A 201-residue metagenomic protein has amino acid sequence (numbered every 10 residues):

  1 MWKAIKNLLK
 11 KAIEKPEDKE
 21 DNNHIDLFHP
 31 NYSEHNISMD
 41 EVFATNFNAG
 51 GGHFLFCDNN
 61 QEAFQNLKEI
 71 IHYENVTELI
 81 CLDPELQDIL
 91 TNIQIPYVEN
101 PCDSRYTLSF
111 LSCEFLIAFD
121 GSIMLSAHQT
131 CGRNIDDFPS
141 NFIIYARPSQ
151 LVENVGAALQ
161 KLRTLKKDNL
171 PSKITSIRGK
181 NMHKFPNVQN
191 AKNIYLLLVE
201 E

Functional and structural regions predicted by a protein language model:
M1-E201: The feature marks the mature, well-folded catalytic cores of soluble enzymes
